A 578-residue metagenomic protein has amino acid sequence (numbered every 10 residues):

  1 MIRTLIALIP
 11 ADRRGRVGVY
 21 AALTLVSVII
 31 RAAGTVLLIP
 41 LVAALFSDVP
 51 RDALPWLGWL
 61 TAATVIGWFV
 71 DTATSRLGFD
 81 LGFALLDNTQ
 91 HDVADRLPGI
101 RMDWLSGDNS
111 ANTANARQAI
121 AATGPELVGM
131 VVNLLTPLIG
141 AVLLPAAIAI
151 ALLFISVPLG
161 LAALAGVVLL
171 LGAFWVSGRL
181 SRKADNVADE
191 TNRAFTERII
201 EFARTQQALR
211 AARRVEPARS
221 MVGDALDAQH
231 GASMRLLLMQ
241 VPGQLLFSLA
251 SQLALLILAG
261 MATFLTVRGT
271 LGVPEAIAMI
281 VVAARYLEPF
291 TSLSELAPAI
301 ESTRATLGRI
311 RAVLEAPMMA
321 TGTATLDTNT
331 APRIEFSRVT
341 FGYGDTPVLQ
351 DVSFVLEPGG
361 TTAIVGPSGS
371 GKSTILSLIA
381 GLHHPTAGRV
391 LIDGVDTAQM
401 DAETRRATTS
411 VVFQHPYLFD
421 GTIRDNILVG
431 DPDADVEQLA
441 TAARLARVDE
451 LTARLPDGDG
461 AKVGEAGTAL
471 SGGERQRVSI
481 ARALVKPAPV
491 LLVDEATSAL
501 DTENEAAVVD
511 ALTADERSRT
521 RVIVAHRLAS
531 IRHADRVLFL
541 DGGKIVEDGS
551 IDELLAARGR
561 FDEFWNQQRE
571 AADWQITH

Functional and structural regions predicted by a protein language model:
M1-R31, D52-W56, G78, E126 (+3 more regions): Membrane-integrated ABC transporters
A7-G15, M102, A122-V131, L135 (+6 more regions): An intracellular "coupling" helix at the cytosolic face of ABC transporter transmembrane type-1 domains
V17-V70, L153, P158, V273: Transmembrane helix-loop-helix hairpins at lipid-water interfaces of multipass membrane proteins, especially the type-1
Y20-V26, P40, T136-V187, G260-G272 (+2 more regions): Transmembrane helices of ABC transporter permease
A43-G58, A151-A165, M239-G308, V313-L314: Helix-loop-helix
A84-D103, R117, N186-A228, L287-S294 (+1 more regions): Short cytosolic helices in intracellular loops of multi-pass membrane proteins
A380: Helix-to-loop junction immediately C-terminal to a conserved catalytic motif
S518, R532-H578: C-terminal portion of ABC ATPase nucleotide-binding domains
